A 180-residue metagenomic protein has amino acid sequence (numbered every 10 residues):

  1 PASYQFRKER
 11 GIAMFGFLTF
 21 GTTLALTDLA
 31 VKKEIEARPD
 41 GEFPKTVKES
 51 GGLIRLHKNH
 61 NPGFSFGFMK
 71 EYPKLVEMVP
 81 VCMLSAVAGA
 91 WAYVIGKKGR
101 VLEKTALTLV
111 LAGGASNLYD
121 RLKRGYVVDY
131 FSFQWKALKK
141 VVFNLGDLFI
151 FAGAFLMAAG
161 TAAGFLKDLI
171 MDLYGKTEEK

Functional and structural regions predicted by a protein language model:
P1-K180: Alpha-helical transmembrane bundles and membrane-interface segments of multipass inner-membrane proteins
